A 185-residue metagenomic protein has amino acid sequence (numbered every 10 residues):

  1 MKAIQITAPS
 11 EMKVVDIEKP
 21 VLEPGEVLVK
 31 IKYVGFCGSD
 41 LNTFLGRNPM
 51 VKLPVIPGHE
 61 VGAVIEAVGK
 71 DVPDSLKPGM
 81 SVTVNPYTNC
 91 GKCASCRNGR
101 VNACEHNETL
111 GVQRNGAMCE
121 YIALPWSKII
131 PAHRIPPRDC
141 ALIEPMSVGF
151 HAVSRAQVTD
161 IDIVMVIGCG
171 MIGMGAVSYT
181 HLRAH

Functional and structural regions predicted by a protein language model:
T7, E18-K19, K52-G58, L110-R114 (+1 more regions): Short Gly/Pro-enriched turn/cap motifs at secondary-structure boundaries
A8-S10, E23: Residue-level recognition of beta-strand termini and adjacent short loop/turns
P20-V34, N48-A94, H133-I135: Glycine-rich beta-strand-centered segment in the early N-terminal region that forms part of a ligand/cofactor-binding
D40-L41: Cytochrome P450 core scaffold surrounding the K-helix E-X-X-R motif and the conserved "meander" helix-loop region
C90-I167: NAD(P)H dinucleotide-binding glycine-rich loop of Rossmann-like/cofactor-binding domains, especially the beta1-alpha1
I172: Hydrophobic/small residue at the entry helix of a nucleotide-binding pocket
T180-H185: Conserved small/polar residues in nucleotide/adenosyl-binding loops
